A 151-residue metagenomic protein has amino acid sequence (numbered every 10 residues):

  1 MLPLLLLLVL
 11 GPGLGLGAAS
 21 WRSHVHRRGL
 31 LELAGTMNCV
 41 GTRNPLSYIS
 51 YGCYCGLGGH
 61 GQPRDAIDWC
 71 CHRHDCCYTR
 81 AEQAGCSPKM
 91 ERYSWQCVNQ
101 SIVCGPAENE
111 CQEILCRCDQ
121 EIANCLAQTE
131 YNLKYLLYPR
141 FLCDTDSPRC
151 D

Functional and structural regions predicted by a protein language model:
M1-D151: Extended terminal accessory/targeting regions
